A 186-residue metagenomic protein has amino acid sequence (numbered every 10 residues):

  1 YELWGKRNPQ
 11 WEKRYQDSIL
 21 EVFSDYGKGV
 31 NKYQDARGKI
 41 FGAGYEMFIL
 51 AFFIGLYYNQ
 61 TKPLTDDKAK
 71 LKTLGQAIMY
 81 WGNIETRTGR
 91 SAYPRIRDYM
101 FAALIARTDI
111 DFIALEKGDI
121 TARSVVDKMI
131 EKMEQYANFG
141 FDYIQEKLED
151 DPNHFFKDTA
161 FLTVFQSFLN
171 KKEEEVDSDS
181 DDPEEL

Functional and structural regions predicted by a protein language model:
Y1-D35, T61-L186: Charged, low-complexity intrinsically disordered terminal regions and linker tails
N31-D66: Short, basic amphipathic alpha-helical segments that act as recognition/interaction helices in nucleic-acid-binding
